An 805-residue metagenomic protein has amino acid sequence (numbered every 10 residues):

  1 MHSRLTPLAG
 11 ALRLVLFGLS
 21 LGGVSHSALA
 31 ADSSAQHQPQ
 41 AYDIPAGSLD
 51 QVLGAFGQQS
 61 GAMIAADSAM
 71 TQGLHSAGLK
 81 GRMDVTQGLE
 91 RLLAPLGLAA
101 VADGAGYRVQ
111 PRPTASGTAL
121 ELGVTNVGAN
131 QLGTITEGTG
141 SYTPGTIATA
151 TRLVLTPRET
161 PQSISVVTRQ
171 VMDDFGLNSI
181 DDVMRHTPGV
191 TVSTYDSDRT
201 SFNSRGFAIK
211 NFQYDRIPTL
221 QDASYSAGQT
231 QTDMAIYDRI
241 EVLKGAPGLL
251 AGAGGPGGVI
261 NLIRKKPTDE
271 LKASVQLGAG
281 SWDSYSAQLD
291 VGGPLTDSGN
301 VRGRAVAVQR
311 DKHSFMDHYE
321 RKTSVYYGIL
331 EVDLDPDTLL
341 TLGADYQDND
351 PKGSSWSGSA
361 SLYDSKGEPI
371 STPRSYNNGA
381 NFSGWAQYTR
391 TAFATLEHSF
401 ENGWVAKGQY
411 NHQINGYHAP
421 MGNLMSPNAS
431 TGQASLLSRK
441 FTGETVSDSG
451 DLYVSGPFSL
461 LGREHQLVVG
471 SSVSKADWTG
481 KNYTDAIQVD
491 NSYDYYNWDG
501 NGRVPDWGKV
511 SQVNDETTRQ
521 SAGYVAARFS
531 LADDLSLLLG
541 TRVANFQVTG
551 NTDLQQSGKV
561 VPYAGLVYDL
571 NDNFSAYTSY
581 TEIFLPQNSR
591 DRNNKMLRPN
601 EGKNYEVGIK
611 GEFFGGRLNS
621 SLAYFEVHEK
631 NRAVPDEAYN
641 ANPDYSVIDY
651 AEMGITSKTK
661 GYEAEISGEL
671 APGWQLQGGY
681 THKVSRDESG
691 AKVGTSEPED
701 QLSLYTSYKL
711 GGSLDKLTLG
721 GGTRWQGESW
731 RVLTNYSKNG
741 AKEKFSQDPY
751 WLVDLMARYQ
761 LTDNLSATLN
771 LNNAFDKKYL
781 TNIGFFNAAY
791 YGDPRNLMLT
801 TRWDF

Functional and structural regions predicted by a protein language model:
Q110, Y142-S165, R169, D181-P218 (+1 more regions): Extracytoplasmic beta-strand/coil segments of soluble accessory domains associated with Gram-negative outer-membrane
V192, S201, I217-K244, L262-R264: Short acidic/polar hinge/loop motifs at secondary-structure boundaries that mediate gating or recognition
L220-Q221, I236-D238, L249-G328, L334-T338 (+2 more regions): Outer-membrane beta-barrel translocator/receptor signature
R310-S314, Y327-S399, H412-T445, V489-E516 (+3 more regions): Acidic/polar loop-and-plug regions of large Gram-negative outer-membrane beta-barrel proteins
E331-D333, T445-S447, E464-A476, N514-E629 (+3 more regions): Structural signature of Gram-negative outer-membrane beta-barrels, strongest in the C-terminal barrel of TonB-dependent
E397-S399, V405-N411, N415-M421, A576 (+3 more regions): Membrane-embedded beta-barrel scaffold of Gram-negative outer-membrane proteins
A532, E652-T734, F775-D776, D804: Gram-negative outer-membrane beta-barrel transporters
W725-T734, R758-F805: C-terminal beta-signal and adjacent terminal beta-strands/loops of Gram-negative outer-membrane beta-barrel proteins
